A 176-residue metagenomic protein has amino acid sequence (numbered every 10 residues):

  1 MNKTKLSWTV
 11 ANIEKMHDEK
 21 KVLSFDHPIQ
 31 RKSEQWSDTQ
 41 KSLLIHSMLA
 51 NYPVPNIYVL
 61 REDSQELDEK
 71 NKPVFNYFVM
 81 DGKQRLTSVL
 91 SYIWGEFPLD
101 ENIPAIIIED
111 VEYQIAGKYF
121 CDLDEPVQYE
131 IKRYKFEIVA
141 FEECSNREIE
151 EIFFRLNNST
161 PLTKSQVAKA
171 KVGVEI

Functional and structural regions predicted by a protein language model:
N2-A11, Q30-Q35, S42-I176: Basic- and aromatic-enriched surface patches that contact anionic nucleotides/nucleic acids
M16: C-terminal active-site-capping segments
K20-I29: A short, surface-exposed helix-loop junction/capping segment
